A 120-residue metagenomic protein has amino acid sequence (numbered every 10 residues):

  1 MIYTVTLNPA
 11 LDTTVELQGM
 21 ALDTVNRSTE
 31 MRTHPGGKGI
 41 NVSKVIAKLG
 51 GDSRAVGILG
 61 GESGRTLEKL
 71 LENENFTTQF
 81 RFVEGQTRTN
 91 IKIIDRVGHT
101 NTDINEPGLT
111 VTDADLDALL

Functional and structural regions predicted by a protein language model:
M1-V56, R65: Glycine-rich phosphate/adenosyl-contacting loop at the front of the ribokinase-like
K48-L120: Conserved N-terminal subdomain of the carbohydrate kinase-like
